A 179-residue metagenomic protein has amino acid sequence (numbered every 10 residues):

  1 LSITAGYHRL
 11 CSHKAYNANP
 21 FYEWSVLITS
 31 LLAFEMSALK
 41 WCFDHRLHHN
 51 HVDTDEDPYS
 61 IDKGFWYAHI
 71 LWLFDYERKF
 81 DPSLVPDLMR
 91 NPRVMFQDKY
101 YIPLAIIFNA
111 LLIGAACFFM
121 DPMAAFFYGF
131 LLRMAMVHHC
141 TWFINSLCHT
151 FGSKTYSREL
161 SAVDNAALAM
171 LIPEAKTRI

Functional and structural regions predicted by a protein language model:
L1-W142, C148: Non-catalytic, topology-defining segments of multipass membrane proteins
L88-R93, F151-I179: Active-site-proximal inter-transmembrane loops
